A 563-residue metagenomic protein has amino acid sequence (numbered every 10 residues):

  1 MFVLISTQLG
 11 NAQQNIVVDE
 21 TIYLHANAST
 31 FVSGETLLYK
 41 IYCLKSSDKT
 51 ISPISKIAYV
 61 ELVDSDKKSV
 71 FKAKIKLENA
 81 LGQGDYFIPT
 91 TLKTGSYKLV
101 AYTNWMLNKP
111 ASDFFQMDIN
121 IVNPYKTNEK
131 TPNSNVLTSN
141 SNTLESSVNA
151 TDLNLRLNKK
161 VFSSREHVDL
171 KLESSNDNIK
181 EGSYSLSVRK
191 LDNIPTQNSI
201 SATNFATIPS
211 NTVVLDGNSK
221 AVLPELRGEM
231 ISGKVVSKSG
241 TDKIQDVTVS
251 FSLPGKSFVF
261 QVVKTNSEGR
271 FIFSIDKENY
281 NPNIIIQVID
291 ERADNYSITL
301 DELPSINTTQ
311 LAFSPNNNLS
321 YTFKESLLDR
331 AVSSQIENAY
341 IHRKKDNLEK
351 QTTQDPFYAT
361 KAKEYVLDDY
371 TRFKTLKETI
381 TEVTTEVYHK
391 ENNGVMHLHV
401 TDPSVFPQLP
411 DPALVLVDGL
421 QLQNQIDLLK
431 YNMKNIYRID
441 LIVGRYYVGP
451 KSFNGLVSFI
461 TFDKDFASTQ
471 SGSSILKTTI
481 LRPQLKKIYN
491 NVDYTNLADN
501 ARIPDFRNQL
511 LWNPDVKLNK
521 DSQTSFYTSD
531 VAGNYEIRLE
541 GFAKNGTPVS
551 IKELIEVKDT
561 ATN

Functional and structural regions predicted by a protein language model:
M1-V18, L172, N563: Bacterial Sec-dependent N-terminal signal peptides
Q13-T21, F31-V32, T36-I75: Contiguous segments within soluble domain cores/interaction surfaces
A28, V32, P53, P89-T94 (+8 more regions): Surface-exposed, low-complexity/disordered segments and acidic/polar micro-motifs at processing/linker regions
K76, G82-T90, S96-K98: Ligand-binding face of N-terminal immunoglobulin V-set domains in extracellular IgSF glycoproteins
G82-Y86, G269-F273, T524: Short strand-edge motifs at loop-to-beta-strand transitions and within beta-strands of extracellular beta-rich domains
E378-V415, Y447-V448, L456-I460: Extracytoplasmic beta-strand/coil segments of soluble accessory domains associated with Gram-negative outer-membrane
H399-I442: Periplasmic plug
